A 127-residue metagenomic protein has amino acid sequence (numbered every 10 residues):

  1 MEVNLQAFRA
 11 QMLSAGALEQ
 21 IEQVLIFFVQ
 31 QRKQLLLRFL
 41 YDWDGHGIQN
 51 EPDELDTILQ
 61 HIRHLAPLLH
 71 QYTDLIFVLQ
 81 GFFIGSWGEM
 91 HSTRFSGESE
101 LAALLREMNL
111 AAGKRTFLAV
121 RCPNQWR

Functional and structural regions predicted by a protein language model:
M1-I21, L40-H46: N-terminal substrate-binding region of glycoside hydrolase catalytic domains
M1-V3, L37, G81, V120: Conserved beta-strand positions
Q11-M12, G47-E54, R94-F95: Second-shell loop/turn segments in exported
G16-Q34, E51-V78, S99-A111: An active-site-proximal structural segment forming one wall of the substrate-binding cleft that immediately precedes
L36-G47, L65-E98: Active-site groove signature of glycoside hydrolases
V78-Q80, G85-E89, T93-R127: Catalytic-core regions of glycoside hydrolase
